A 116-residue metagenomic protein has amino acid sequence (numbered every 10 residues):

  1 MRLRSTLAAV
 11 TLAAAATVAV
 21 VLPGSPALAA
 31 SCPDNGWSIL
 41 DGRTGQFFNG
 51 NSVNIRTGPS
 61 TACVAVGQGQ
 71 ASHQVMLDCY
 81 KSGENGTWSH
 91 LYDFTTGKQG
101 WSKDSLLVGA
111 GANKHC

Functional and structural regions predicted by a protein language model:
M1-A29: Secretory targeting and sorting signals
S5, A27-T57, G69-A71, A112-C116: SH3-family beta-barrel domains
A8, A14, A62, H73-M76 (+3 more regions): A broad, structure-centric signal for solvent-exposed, well-ordered loop/edge residues that line or flank functional
A19, W37-L40, T95-S102: Short, exposed beta-strand "edge-strand" segments with a Pro/Gly-rich flavor and a Y/T-containing core
P23, N49, E84-N85: Short loop/turn segments at connectors of secondary-structure elements within structured domains
G58-A65: Short alpha-helix capping/helix-loop boundary micro-motifs
Q68-G109: SH3/SH3-like beta-barrel superfamily modules
